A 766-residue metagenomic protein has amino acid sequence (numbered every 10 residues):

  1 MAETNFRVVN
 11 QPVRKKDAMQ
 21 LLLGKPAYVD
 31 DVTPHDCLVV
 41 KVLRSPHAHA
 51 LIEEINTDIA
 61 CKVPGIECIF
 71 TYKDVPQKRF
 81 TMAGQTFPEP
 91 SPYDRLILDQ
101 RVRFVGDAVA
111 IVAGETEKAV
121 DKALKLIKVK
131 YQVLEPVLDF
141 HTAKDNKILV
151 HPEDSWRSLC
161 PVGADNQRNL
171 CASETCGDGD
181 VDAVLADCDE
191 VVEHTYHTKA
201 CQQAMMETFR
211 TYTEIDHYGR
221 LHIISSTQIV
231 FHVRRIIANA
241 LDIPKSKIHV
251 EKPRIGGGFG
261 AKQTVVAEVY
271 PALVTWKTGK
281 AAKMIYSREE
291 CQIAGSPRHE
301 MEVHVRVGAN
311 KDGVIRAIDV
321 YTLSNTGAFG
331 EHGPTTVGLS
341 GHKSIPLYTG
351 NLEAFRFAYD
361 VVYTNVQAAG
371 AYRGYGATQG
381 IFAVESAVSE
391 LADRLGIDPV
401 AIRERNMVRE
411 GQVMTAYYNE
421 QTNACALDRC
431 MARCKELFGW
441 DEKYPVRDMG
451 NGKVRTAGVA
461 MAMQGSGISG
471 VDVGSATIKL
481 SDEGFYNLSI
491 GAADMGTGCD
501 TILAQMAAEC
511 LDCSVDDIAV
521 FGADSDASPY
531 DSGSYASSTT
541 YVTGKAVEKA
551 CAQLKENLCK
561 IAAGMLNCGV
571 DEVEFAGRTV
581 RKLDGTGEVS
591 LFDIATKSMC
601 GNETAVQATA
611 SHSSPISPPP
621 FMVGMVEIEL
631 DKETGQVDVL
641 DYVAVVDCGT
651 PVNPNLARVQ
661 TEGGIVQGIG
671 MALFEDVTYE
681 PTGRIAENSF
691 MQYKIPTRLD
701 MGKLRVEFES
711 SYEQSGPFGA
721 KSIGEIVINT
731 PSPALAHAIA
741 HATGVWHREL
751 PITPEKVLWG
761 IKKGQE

Functional and structural regions predicted by a protein language model:
M1-G163, V191, N602-T604: Flexible, low-hydrophobicity surface segments
Q11, D17-Q20, F87-P88, A164-T211 (+5 more regions): Glycine-rich loop/linker segments at domain edges
Y72-K73, D242-K247, W276-A282, K311 (+2 more regions): C-terminal catalytic domains of large/alpha subunits in multi-subunit enzymes
R79-G84, A123-L126, R234-I236, F259-V265 (+11 more regions): Short acidic, glycine/serine/threonine-rich loops at helix termini
Q100-R101, P244-K252, W276-S287, Q292: Conserved catalytic cysteine-centered active-site region of acyl-thioester-dependent Claisen-condensing enzymes
V150-L241, M407-F485, A686-D700, R705-E707: Helix-loop-helix junctions that connect adjacent transmembrane helices in secondary transporters/permeases, recognized
R235, G256-G279, K283-Y286, C499-A507: Thiamine diphosphate
S466-S528, T543: Catalytic phosphate/nucleotide-handling subdomain of diverse soluble enzymes
